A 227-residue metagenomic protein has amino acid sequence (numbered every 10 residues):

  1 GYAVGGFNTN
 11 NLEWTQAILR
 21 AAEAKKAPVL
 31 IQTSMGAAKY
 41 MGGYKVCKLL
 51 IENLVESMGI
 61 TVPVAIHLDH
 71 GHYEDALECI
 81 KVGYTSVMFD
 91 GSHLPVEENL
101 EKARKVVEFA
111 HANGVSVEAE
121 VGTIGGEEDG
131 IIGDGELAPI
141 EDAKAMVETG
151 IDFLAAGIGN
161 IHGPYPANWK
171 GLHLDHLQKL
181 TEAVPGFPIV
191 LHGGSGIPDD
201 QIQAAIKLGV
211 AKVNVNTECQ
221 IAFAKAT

Functional and structural regions predicted by a protein language model:
G1-G5: Generic N-terminal amphipathic, Lys/Arg-enriched alpha-helix
L12-A37, Y44-T61, H70-F187, D199-V210 (+3 more regions): Alpha/beta enzyme core
L191-S195: Glycine-rich beta-strand-to-loop/alpha-helix junction loops that act as flexible
